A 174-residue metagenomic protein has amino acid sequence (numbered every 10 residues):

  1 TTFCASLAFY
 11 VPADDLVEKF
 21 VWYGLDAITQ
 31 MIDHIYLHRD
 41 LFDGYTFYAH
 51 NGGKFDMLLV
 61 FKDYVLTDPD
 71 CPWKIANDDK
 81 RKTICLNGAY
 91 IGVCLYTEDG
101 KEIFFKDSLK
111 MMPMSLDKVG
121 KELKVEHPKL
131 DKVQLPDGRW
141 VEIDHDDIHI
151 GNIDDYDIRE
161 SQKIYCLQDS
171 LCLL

Functional and structural regions predicted by a protein language model:
T1-L174: Metal-dependent nucleotidyl/phosphoryl-transfer cores and adjacent nucleic-acid-binding surfaces
